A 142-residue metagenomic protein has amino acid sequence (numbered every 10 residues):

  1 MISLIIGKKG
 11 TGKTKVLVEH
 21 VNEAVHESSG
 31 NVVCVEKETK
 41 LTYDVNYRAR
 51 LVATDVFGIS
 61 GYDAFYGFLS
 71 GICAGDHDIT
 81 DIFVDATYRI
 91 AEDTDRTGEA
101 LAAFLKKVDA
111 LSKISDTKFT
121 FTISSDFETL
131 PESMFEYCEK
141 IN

Functional and structural regions predicted by a protein language model:
M1-G71, L130-E132: Conserved P-loop
D78-N142: Replace "adjacent to P-loop NTPase cores in ATP/GTP-dependent enzymes" with "adjacent to NTP-binding cores
